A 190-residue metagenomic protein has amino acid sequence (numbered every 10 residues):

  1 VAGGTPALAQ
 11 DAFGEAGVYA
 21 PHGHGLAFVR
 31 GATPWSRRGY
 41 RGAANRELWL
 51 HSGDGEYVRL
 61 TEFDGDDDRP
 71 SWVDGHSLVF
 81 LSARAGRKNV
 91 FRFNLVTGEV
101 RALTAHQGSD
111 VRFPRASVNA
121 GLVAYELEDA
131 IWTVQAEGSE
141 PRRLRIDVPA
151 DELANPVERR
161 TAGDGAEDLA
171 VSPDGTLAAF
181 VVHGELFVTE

Functional and structural regions predicted by a protein language model:
V1, L8-G17, H24-W49, G53-D68 (+6 more regions): A flexible loop/linker signature enriched in serine peptidases of the S9 family
A20, R115-S117, R160-S172: Structural signature of eukaryotic scaffold interfaces centered on beta-propeller domains
P21-H22, V73-G75, V118-N119, P173-D174: Residue-level detector of Asp-centered blade-edge/turn motifs that repeat once per structural unit in beta-propeller
L95-E99, T104-S117: Short, basic/low-complexity N-terminal boundary segments at the transition from targeting/disordered tails
